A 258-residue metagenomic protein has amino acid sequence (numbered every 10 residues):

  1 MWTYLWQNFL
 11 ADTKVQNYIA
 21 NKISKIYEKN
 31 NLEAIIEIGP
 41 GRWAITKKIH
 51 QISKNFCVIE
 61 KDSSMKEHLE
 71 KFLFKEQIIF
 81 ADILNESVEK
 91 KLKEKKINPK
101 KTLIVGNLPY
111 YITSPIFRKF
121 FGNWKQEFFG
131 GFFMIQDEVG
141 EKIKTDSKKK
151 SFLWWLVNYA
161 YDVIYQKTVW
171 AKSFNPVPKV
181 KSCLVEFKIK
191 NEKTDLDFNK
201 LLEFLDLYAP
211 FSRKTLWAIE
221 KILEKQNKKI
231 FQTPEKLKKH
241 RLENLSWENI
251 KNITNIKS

Functional and structural regions predicted by a protein language model:
M1-L207, E248-N255: Catalytic cores of RNA-modifying enzymes
M65, T215-L216: Generic structural signal for hydrophobic residues
V177, A209, R213-K214, K221-S258: Conserved Class I S-adenosyl-L-methionine
L201-L205, I219, N227: Generic structural signal of hydrophobic/aromatic residues within well-ordered alpha-helices of folded domains
